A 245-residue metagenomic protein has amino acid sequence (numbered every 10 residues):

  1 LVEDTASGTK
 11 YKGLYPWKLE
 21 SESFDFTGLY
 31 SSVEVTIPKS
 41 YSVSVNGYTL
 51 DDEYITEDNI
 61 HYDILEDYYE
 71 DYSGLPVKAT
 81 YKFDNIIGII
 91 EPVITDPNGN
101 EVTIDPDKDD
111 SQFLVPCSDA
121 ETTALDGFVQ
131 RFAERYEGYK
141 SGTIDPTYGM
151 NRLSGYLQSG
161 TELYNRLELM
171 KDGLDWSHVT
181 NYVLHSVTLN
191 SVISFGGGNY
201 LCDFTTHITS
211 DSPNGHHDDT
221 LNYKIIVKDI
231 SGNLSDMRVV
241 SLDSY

Functional and structural regions predicted by a protein language model:
L1, V115-V183: Core segments of small alpha/beta cavity-forming domains
V2-Y54, D58-D63, Y68-P76, K82-G88 (+2 more regions): Exposed beta-sheet edge and beta->alpha loop/turn motif
E20-F24, G99-Q130: Extracellular beta-sheet/turn segments enriched in Thr/Pro/Gly and aliphatic residues
E70-V77, I86, P92-G99, I104-F113 (+1 more regions): Charged, low-complexity, helix/coiled-coil-prone segments
H185-N190: Short structured motifs
